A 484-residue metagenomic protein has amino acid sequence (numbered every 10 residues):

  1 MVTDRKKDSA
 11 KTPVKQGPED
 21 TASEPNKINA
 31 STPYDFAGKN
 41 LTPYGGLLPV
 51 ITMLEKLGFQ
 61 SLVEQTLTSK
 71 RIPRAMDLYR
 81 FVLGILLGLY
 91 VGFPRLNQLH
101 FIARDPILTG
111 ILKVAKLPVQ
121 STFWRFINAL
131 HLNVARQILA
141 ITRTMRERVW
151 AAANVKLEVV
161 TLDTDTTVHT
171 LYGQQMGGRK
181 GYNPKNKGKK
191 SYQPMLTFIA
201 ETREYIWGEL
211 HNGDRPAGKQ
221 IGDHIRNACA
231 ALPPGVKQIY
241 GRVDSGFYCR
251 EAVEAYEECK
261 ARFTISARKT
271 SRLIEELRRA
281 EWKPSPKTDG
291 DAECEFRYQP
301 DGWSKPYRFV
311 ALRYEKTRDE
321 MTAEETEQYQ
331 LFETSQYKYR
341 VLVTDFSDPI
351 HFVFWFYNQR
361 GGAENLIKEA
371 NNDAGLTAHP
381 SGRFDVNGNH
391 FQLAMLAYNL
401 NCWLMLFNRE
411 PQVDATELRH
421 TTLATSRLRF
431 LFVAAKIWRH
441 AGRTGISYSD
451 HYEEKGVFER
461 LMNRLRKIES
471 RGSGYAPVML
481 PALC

Functional and structural regions predicted by a protein language model:
M1-K189, Q193-D214, I221-P234, C259 (+1 more regions): Dynamic "connector" segments at or just before major functional cores
V2-R5, P13-F36, R262-L366, A370-N372 (+1 more regions): An anionic, glycine-rich sequence signature occurring as long contiguous blocks
G17-A22, L400-L428, F432: Conserved nucleotidyltransferase catalytic core and NTase-mimicking acidic/glycine-rich helix/loop elements in nucleic
M53, L99, P286, V353-M405: Short amphipathic alpha-helical "interface-anchor" segments enriched in bulky aromatics
T66-I72, I350-Y357, D373-N389, L406-H420 (+1 more regions): Short, solvent-exposed helix-loop connector elements
L108-T109, H169-L171, E204, D214-R215 (+9 more regions): Flexible loop/turn segments at secondary-structure boundaries
R215-R272: Domain-level cores of phosphate- or acyl-group-handling catalytic modules
